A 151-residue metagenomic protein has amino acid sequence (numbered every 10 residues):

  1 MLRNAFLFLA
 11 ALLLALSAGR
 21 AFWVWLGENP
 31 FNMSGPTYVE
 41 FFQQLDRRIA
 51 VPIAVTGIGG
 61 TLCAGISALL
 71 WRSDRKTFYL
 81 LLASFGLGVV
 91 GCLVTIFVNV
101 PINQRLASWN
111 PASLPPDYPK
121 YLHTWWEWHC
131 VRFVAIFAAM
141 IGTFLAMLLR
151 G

Functional and structural regions predicted by a protein language model:
L2-A15, C63-V90: Interfacial segments of alpha-helical transmembrane regions
R3-A5, A10-G59, N103-H123: Interfacial loop at the N-terminal end of multi-pass membrane proteins
A21-V24, A64-W71, T95, T143-M147: Structural signal for membrane-spanning alpha-helices in multi-pass inner-membrane proteins, emphasizing helix cores
T56-I66, F133-I141: Core segments of transmembrane alpha-helices that mediate helix-helix packing or line hydrophobic substrate/ligand
V89-F97: Mid-bilayer segments of alpha-helical transmembrane spans in multi-pass integral membrane proteins that mediate
A107-S108, L148-G151: Juxtamembrane boundary at the C-terminal end of a transmembrane helix
